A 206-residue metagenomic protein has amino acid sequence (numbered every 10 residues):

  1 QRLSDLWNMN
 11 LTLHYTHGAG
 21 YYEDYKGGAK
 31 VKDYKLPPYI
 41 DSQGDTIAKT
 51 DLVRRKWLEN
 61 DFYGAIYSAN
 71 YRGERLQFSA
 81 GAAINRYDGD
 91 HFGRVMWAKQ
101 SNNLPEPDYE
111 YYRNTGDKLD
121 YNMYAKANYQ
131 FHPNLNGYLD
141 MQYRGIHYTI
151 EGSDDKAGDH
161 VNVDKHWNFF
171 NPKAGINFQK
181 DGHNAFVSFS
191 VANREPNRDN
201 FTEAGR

Functional and structural regions predicted by a protein language model:
Q1-R2, Y112-K118, V161-N171, G175-Q179 (+1 more regions): Outer-membrane beta-barrel signature, preferentially recognizing the C-terminal barrel domain of Gram-negative
R2-D155, N177-Q179, F186-S188: Face-selective signature of the C-terminal outer-membrane beta-barrel domain
D155-V161: Short helix/strand-bridging catalytic loops that position acidic/His residues to coordinate divalent metals and engage
